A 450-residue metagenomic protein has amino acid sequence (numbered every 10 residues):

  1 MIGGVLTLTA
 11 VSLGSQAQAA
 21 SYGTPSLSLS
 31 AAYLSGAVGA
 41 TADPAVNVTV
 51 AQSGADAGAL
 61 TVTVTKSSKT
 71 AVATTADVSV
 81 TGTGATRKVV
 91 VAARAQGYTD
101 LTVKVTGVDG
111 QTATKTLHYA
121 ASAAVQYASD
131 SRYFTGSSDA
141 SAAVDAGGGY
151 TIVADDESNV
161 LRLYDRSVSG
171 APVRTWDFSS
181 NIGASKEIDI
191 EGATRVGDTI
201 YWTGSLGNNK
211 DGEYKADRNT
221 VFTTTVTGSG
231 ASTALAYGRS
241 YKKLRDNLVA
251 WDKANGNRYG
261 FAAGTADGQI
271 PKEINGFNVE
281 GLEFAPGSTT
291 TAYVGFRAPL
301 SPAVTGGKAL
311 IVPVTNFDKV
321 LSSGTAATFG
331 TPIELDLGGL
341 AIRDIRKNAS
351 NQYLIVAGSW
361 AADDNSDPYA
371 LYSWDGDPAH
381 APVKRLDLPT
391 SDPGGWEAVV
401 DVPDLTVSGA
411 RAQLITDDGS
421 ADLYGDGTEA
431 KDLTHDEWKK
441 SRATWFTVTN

Functional and structural regions predicted by a protein language model:
T7-T24, A193: C-terminal region of N-terminal signal peptides and the immediate post-cleavage residues of exported proteins
G23-T61: Extracellular ectodomain surface segments
T63-R87: Low-complexity "stalk/linker" and mucin-like segments enriched in Ser/Thr/Pro/Ala/Gly
T83, A120-N450: Sequence/structural signature of beta-propeller domains
T86-Y98: Extracellular/luminal low-complexity segments enriched in Ser/Thr/Pro
V105-G107: Conserved structural position at the C-terminal beta-strand of extracellular beta-sandwich adhesion modules
Q111-A123: C-terminal edge beta-strand
